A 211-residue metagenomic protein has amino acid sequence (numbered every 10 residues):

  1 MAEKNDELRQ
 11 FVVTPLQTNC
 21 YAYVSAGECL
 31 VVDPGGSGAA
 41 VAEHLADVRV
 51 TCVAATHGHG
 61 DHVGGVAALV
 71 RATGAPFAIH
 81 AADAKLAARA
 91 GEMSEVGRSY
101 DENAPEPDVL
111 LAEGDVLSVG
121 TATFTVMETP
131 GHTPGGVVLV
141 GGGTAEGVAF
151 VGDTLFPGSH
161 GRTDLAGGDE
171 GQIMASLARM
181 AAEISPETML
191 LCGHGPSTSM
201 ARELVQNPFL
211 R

Functional and structural regions predicted by a protein language model:
A2-V48, V138-G152: Conserved beta-strand hairpin/beta-sheet module of binuclear metal-dependent hydrolase folds, prominently
L8-Q10, D108-L110, L190: Conserved beta-strand scaffold positions in the cores of enzyme catalytic domains, especially in NTP/NDP-utilizing
F11-V13, Y100, E106-D108, E128-P130: Short Gly/Pro-enriched turn/cap motifs at secondary-structure boundaries
L16, G38-A39, G58-V63, A84-A87 (+3 more regions): Active-site environment of divalent metal-dependent phosphoester hydrolases
Y23, T56, T129: Conserved S/T- and glycine-rich ATP-binding loop of Class I adenylate-forming
C29, E92-V96, V116, T123-R211: Metallo-beta-lactamase
G36-A122, P208-F209: Active-site HxH/HxHxD metal-binding segment of metal-dependent hydrolases
